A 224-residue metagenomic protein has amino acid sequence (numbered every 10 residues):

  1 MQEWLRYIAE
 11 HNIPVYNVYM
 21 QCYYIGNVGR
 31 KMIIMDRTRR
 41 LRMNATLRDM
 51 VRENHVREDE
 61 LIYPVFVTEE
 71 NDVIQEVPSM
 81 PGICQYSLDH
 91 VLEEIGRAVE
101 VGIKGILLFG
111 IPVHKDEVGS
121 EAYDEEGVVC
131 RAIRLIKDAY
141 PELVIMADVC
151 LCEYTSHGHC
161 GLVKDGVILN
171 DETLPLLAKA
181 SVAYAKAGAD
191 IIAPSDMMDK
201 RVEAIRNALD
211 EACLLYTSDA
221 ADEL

Functional and structural regions predicted by a protein language model:
M32-F66, V73: N-terminal amphipathic alpha-helix/helix-capping segment at the start of soluble metabolic enzymes
V56-I83, M146-I168, S218: N-terminal small/glycine-rich loop or linker at the start of catalytic domains across soluble metabolic enzymes
D59-L61, G102-K104, Y140-L143, A189-D190 (+1 more regions): Short, well-ordered coil/turn segments that N-cap beta-strands
V65, V91, D148, Y184 (+1 more regions): Conserved, mostly hydrophobic/aromatic
Q75-I83, G105-E126, S195, D199-V202: Glycine-rich, proline-tolerant flexible connector loops at the mouths of alpha/beta enzymes
V99, I103-G105, I111-L176: Active-site beta->alpha loop and helix N-cap motifs at the rims of alpha/beta catalytic domains
Y216-L224: Conserved small/polar residues in nucleotide/adenosyl-binding loops
